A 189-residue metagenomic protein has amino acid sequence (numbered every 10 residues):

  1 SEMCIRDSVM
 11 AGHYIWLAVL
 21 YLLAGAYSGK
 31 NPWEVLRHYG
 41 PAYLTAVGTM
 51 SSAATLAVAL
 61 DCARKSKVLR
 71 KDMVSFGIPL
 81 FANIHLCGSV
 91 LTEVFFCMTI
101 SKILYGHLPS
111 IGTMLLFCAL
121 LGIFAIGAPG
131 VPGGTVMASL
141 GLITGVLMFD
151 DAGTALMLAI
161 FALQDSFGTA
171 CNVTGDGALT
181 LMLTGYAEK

Functional and structural regions predicted by a protein language model:
S1, S28-R37, H107-L116, F149-L156: Membrane-water interface of transmembrane alpha-helices in multipass transporters/channels
M3-I5: Short, small-residue-biased leader/transition segments that mark boundaries at the very start of proteins
S8-L17, Y21-K30: Hydrophobic alpha-helical transmembrane segments of multi-pass inner membrane proteins, especially in bacterial systems
M10-I15, A46-S51, N83-L91, G122-G134 (+2 more regions): Hydrophobic transmembrane alpha-helical segments of multi-pass transport and channel proteins
Y21-L22, D61, V94, M98 (+4 more regions): Transmembrane alpha-helix boundary and packing residues in multipass membrane permease domains and related
G29-W33, A63-V74, G145-D151, V173-D176 (+1 more regions): Juxtamembrane helix-boundary/capping and inter-helix hinge elements in multi-pass membrane proteins
A42-A125: Helix-loop-helix junctions within the multi-pass membrane cores of secondary transporters/permeases
S101-L104, L140-D150, F161: Interfacial segments of multi-pass membrane proteins
